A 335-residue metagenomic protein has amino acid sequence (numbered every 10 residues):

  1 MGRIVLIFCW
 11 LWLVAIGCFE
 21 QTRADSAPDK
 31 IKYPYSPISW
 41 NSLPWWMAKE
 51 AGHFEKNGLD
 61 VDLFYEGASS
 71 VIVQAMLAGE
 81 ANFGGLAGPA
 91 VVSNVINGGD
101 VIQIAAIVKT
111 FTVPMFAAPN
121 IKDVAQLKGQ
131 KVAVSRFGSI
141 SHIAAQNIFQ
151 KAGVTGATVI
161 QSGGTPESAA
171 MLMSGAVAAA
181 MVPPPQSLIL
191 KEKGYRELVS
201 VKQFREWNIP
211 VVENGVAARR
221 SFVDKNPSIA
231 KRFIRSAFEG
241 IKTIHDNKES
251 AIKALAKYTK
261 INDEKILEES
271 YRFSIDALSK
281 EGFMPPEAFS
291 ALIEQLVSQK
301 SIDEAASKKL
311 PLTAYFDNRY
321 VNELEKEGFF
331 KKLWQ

Functional and structural regions predicted by a protein language model:
M1-G2: N-terminal secretory signal peptides that target proteins for export/translocation
V5-G17: Bacterial N-terminal signal peptides
F19-A24: Sec/Tat signal peptide C-region and signal peptidase I cleavage site
D25-S174, A178-P184, E197-V201, E206 (+1 more regions): Short, glycine-/small- and polar/acidic-enriched structural segments that line small-molecule recognition paths
P89, P166-T259: Pocket-lining segment of extracytoplasmic ligand-binding domains
D224-A305: Secondary-structure end/capping motifs
V297-Q335: Conserved C-terminal helix/tail region of periplasmic/extracytoplasmic solute-binding proteins
